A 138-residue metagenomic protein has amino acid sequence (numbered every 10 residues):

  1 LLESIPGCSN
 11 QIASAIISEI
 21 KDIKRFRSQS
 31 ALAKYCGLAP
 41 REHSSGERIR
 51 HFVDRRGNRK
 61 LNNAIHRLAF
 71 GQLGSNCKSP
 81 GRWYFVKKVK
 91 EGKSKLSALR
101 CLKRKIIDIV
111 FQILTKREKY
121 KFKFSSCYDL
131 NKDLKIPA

Functional and structural regions predicted by a protein language model:
L1-S4, N10-K95, N131, K135-A138: Phosphate-backbone recognition surface of nucleic-acid-processing proteins
K90-A138: Basic, amphipathic alpha-helical segments enriched in Lys/Arg and hydrophobic/aromatic residues
